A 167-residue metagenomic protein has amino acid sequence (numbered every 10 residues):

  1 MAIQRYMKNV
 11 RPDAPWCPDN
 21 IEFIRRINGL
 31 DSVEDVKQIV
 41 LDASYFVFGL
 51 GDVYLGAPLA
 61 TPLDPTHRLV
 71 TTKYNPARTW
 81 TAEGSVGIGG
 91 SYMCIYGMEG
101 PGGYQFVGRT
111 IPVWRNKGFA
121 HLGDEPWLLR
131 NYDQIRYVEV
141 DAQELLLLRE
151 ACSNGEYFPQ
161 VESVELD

Functional and structural regions predicted by a protein language model:
M1-D167: Conserved "landmark" site that anchors the functional core of diverse proteins
